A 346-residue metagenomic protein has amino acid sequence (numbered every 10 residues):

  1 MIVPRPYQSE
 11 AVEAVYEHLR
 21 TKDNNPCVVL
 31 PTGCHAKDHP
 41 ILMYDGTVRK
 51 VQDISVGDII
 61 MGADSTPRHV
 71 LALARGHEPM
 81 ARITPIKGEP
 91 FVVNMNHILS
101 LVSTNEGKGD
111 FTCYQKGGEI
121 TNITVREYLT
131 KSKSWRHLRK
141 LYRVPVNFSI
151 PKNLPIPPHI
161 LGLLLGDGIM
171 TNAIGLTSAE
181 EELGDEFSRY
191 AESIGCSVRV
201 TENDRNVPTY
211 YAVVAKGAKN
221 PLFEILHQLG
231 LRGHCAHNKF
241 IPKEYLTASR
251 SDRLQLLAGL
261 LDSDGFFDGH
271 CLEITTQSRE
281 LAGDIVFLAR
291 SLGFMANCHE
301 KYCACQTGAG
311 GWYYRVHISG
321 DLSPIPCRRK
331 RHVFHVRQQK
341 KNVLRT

Functional and structural regions predicted by a protein language model:
I2-K22: N-terminal pre-P-loop "Q-motif" helix
P4, H35, V51-S55: Short, well-ordered loop/turn sites that connect or cap secondary structure elements
Q8, C34, G162: Conserved hydrophobic/aromatic pocket- or pore-lining residues that grip, position, or stack substrates in active sites
K22-C34: Walker A/P-loop
C34-M43: Short, basic/aromatic beta-hairpin or loop at an interaction surface
M43-K50: Short alpha-helix capping/helix-loop boundary micro-motifs
V51, V56-T66, A72-T307, R315 (+1 more regions): Intein-associated homing endonuclease modules of the LAGLIDADG/DOD-type, together with closely related HINT-family
S323-V336: Flexible, glycine-/basic-rich loop-and-beta segments that form/coincide with the SAM-dependent methyltransferase
